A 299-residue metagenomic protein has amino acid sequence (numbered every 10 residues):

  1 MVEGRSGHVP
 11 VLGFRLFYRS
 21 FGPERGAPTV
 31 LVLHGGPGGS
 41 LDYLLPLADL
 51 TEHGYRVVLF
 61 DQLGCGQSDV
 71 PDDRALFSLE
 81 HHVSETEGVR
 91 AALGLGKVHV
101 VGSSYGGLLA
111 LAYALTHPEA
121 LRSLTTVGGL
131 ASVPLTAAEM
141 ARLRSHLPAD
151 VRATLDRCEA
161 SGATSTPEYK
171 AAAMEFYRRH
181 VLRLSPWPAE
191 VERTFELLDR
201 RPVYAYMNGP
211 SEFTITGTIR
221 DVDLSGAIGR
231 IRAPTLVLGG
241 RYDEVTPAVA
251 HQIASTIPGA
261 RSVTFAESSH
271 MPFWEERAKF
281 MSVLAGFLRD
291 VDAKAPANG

Functional and structural regions predicted by a protein language model:
M1-L31, E52-Y55, G286-G299: Alpha/beta-hydrolase fold catalytic core
F14-V70, A75: Conserved HGGG/HGGXW glycine-rich cap/lid loop of the alpha/beta-hydrolase fold
V32-G36, S104, G240: Glycine-rich His-Gly loop
L59-Y105, S282: Active-site loop/oxyanion-hole signature of alpha/beta-hydrolase fold enzymes
G96-E139: Conserved hydrolase catalytic core segment
S145-L147, A153-A233, Q252: Alpha/beta-hydrolase
T218-S268: Conserved loop-alpha-helix segment in the C-terminal half of the alpha/beta-hydrolase fold that carries the catalytic
G259-G299: Catalytic active-site module of serine/aspartate enzymes centered on a nucleophile-bearing elbow/loop
